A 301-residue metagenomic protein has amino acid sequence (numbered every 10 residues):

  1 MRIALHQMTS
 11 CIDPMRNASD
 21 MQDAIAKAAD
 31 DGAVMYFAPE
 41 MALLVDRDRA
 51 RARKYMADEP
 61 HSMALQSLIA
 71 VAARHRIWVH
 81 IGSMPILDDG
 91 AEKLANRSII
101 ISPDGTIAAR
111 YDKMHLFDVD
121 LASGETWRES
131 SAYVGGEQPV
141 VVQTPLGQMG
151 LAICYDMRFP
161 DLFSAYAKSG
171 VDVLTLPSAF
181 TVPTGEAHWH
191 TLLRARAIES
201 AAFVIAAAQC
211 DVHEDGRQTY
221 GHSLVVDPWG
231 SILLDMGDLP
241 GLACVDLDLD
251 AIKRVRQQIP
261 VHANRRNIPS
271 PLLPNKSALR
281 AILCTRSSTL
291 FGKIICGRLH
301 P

Functional and structural regions predicted by a protein language model:
M1-A4: Extreme N-terminal starter segment of soluble prokaryotic enzymes
Q7-D13: Short polar catalytic/cofactor-binding loops
P14, Q22-D104, R110, T181-R196 (+1 more regions): Cys-nucleophile CN-hydrolase/nitrilase-fold catalytic domain and related Cys-dependent amidase chemistry that acts on
R16-I25, R158-S164: Short, acidic/polar
E59-H80, Q148, M157-A243: CN hydrolase (nitrilase-like) catalytic-core segments centered on the catalytic cysteine and neighboring Lys/Glu
I81-S83, R97-I100, V140-V142, S223-V225 (+1 more regions): Short beta-strand scaffold segments in enzyme catalytic cores
D89-S169, V182-E186, T191, Q258-V261: Active-site catalytic loop in hydrolytic enzyme cores
Q209-H300: C-terminal beta-strand edge segments of enzyme domains
